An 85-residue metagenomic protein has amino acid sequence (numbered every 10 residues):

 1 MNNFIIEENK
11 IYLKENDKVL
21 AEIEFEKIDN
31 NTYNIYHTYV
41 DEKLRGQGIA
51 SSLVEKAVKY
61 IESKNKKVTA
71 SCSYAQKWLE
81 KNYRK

Functional and structural regions predicted by a protein language model:
M1-I6: Conserved N-terminal entry element of GNAT/NAT acetyltransferase domains
N9-L20: Conserved beta-hairpin
K27-I35, K67: A conserved beta-turn-beta hairpin within the catalytic core of GNAT-like acetyltransferases that forms part
T38-R45: A short, internal acetyl-CoA/4′-phosphopantetheine-binding micro-motif in the GNAT/acyltransferase core
G46-A57: Conserved acetyl-CoA-binding loop-helix of GNAT-fold acetyltransferases
Y60-S73: Conserved GNAT acetyl-CoA-binding A-motif
A70-W78, R84: Conserved beta-strand-loop-alpha-helix junction that forms the acyl-donor binding cleft
